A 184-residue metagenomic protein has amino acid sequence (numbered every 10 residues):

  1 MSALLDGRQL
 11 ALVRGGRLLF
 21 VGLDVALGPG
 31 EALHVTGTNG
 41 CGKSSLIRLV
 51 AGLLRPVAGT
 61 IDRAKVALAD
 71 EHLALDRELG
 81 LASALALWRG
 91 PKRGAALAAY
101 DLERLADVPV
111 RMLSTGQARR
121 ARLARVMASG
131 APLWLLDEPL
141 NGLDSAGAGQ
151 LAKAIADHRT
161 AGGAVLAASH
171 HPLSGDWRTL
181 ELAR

Functional and structural regions predicted by a protein language model:
M1-P29, H34, L54-A58: A short, flexible loop at the N-terminus of ABC-type nucleotide-binding domains that lies
T36-T38: The feature captures the beta-strand-to-loop junction immediately N-terminal to the Walker
I47-K92, H171-L173, R184: ABC ATPase nucleotide-binding domain signature region
R93-A106, A124: Conserved ABC ATPase "signature" region
P109-G116: Conserved ABC ATPase signature
L123, G162: Hydrophobic anchor residue at the start of the ABC signature
A128-P132: A short, proline-enriched helix->beta-strand linker immediately N-terminal to the Walker B motif in ABC-type P-loop
W134-E138: Catalytic Walker B motif of ABC-type/P-loop ATPase nucleotide-binding domains
